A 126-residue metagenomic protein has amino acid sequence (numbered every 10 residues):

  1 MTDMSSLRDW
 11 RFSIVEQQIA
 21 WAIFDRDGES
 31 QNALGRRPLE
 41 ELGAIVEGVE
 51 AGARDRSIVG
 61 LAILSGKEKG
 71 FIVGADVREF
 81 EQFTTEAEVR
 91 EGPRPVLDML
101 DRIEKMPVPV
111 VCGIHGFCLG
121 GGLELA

Functional and structural regions predicted by a protein language model:
M1-L64, D98-D101: Conserved CoA-thioester-binding segment of acyl-CoA-metabolizing enzymes
Q31, G35, T85, H115-G116: Alpha-helix N-cap/helix-initiation motif
A33, I72, G121: Residues that form or flank phosphate/diphosphate-binding pockets in enzymes that use nucleotide phosphates
R36-R37, D76-E79, L125: Short, glycine/charged-enriched secondary-structure capping and boundary segments
G60-L61, G70, P109-V111: Beta-sheet entry/capping signal
S65-M99, C118: Glycine- (often His-adjacent) and acidic-residue-rich active-site loop that binds/positions the CoA thioester
G66, L97, D101-L125: Glycine-rich beta-to-alpha active-site loop
